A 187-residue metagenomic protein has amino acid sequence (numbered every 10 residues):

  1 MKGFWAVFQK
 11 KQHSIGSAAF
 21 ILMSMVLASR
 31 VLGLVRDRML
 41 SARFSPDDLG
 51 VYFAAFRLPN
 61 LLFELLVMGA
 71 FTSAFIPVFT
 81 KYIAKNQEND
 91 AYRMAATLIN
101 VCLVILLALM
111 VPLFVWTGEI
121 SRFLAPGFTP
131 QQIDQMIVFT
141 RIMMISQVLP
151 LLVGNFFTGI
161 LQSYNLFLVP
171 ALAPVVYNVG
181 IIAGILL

Functional and structural regions predicted by a protein language model:
M1-L187: Membrane-embedded alpha-helical bundles of multi-pass transporters/translocases, especially carrier/permease families
